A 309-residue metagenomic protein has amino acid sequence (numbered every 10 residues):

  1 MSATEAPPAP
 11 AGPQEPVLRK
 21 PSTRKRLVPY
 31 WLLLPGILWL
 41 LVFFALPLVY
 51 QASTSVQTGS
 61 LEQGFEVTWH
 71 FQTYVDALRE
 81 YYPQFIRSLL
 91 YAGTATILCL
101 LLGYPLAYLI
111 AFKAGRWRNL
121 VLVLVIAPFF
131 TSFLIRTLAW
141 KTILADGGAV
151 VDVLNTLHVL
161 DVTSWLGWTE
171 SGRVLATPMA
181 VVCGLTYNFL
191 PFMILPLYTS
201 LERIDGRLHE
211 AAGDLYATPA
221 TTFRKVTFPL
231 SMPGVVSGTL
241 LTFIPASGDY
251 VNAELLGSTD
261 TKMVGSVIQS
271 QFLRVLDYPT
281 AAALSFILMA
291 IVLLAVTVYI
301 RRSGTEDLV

Functional and structural regions predicted by a protein language model:
S2-A6, P10-P13, Y198-H209, G213 (+1 more regions): C-terminal transmembrane helix and the adjacent membrane-cytosol boundary/short C-terminal tail of inner/organellar
S2-E5, G12-Y50, N119, V123 (+1 more regions): N-terminal signal-anchor/first transmembrane alpha helix
T23-V28, S55, S60, T73-E80 (+1 more regions): Interhelical loop and adjacent transmembrane-helix boundary motif in polytopic membrane transport permeases
L33, L106-I143, H209-E210, F223-R224 (+1 more regions): Cytoplasmic-entry segments and transmembrane alpha-helices of multi-pass inner-membrane transporters
P35-L38, F43-F44, A127, Y187 (+2 more regions): Transmembrane alpha-helices
F44-Y81, L89, G147-G148, V153 (+2 more regions): Short membrane-interfacial helix/loop motifs at transmembrane-helix boundaries
E66, T137-L185, A220, L256-D260: Membrane-interfacial helix termini and adjacent extracytoplasmic/periplasmic loops of multi-pass transporters
R79-F112: Transmembrane alpha-helix signature in integral membrane proteins
